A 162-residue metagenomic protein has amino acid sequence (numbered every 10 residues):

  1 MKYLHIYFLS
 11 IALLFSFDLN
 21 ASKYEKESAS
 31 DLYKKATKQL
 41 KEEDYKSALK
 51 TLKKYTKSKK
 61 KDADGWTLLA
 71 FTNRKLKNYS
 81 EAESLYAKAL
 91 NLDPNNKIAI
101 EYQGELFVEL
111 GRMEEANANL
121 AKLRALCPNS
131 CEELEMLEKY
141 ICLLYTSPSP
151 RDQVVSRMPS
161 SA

Functional and structural regions predicted by a protein language model:
K41-E42, K75, E109, L126 (+1 more regions): Register position in tetratricopeptide repeats
T56-K57, A87-N91, A125: Conserved structural position within tetratricopeptide repeats
V108-C131: TPR/TPR-like (Sel1-like) alpha-helical repeat modules
Y145-P150: Conserved small/polar residues in nucleotide/adenosyl-binding loops
